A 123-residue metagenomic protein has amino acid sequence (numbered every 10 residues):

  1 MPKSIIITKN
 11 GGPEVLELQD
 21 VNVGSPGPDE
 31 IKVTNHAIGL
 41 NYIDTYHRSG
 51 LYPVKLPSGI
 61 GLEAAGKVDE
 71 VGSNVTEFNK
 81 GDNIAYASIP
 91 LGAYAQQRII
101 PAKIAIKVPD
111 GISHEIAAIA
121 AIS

Functional and structural regions predicted by a protein language model:
M1-K3: Extreme N-terminal starter segment of soluble prokaryotic enzymes
I7, R48, D69-E70, I99-P101: Short beta-strand-to-turn element immediately C-terminal to the catalytic PLP-Schiff-base lysine in fold type I
I7-V15: Extracellular beta-rich ligand/substrate-recognition surface
V15-L18, G92: Residues that act as N-cap/strand-start positions at coil-to-secondary-structure junctions
L18-V23, A65-K67, Q97-I99, A105: Conserved hydrophobic/aromatic beta-strand scaffold that supports enzyme active sites
N22-G39, S49-G92: Glycine-rich beta-strand-centered segment in the early N-terminal region that forms part of a ligand/cofactor-binding
I43-T45: Cytochrome P450 core scaffold surrounding the K-helix E-X-X-R motif and the conserved "meander" helix-loop region
Y86-S123: NAD(P)H dinucleotide-binding glycine-rich loop of Rossmann-like/cofactor-binding domains, especially the beta1-alpha1
